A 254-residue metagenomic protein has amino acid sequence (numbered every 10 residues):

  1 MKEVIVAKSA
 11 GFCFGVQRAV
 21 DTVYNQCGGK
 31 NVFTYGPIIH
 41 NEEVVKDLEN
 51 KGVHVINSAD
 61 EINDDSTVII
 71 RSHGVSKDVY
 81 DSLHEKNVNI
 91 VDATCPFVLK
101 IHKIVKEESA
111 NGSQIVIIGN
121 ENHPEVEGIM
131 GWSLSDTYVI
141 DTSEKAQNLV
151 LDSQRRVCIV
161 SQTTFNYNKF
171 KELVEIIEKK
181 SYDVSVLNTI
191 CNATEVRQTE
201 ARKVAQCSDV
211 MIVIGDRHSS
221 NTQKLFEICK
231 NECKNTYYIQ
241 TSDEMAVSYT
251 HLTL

Functional and structural regions predicted by a protein language model:
K2-L134, Y138-V150, Y167, E172-E178 (+3 more regions): Active-site loop-to-helix "anion-binding N-cap" substructures in soluble metabolic enzymes
R156, V160-Y167: Conserved anion/nucleotide-ligand pocket segment
L187-A193: Long, charged amphipathic helices and adjacent flexible linkers at domain junctions
S208: An anion/phosphate-binding loop that grips the pyrophosphate of nucleotide cofactors and donors
D216-S248: A C-terminal functional module that forms or caps the active site or interfaces directly with catalytic machinery
T250-L254: Conserved small/polar residues in nucleotide/adenosyl-binding loops
